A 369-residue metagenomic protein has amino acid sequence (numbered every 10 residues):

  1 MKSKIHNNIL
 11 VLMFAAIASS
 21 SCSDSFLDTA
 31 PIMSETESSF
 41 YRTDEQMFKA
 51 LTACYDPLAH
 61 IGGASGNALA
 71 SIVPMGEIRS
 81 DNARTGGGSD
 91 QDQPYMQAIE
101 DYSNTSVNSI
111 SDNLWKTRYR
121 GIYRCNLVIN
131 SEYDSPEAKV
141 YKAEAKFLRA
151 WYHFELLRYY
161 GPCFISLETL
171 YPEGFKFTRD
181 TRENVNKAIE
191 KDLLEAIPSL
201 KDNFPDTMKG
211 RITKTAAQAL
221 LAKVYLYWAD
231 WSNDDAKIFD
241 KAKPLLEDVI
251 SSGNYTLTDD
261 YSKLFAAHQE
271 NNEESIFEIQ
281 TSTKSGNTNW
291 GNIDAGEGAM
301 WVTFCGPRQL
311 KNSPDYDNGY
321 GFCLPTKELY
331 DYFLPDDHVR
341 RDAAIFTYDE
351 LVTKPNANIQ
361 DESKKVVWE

Functional and structural regions predicted by a protein language model:
M1-L10: Bacterial N-terminal signal peptides that target proteins for export
S19-S21: C-terminal motif of bacterial Sec signal peptides marking the signal peptidase cleavage site
S23-Q91, L194-E195, R211-W368: An aromatic- and glycine-enriched ligand-binding surface/loop that stacks and positions planar moieties
I32-T36, Y102-N104, L167-G174: Short linear capping/connector segments at secondary-structure termini
D44-G66, G87-Y160, K176, D180-K187 (+1 more regions): Conserved, well-structured interaction surfaces
L148, T169-E173, E247-I250: Short edge-strand/loop segments of extracellular domains
L157-R158, F164, F204, Y227-D234: Short coil/turn linking the two alpha-helices of tandem helical-hairpin repeats
E173-N184, W231-N233, I238: Structural transition elements
